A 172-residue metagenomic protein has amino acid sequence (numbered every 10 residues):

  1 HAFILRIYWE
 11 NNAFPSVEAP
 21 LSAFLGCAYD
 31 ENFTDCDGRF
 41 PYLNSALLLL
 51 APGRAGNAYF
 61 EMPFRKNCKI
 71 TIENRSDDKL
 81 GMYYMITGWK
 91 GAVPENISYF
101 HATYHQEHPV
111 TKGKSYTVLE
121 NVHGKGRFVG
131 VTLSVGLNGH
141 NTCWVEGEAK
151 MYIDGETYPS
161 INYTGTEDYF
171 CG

Functional and structural regions predicted by a protein language model:
H1-G172: Beta-strand-centric surfaces of beta-sandwich/beta-rich domains
